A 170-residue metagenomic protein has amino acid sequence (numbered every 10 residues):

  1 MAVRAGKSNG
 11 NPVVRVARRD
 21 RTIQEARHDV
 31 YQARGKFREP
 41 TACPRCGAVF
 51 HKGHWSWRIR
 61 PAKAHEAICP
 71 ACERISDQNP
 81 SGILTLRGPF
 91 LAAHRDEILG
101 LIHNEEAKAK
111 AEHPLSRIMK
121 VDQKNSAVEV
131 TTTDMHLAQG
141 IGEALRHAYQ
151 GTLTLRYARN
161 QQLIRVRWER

Functional and structural regions predicted by a protein language model:
M1-D77: N-terminal cysteine/histidine-rich coordination modules
H51-W55, K110, G151-L155: Short secondary-structure junctions
Q78-S116, V121: Surface-exposed, low-hydrophobicity interaction/linker segments
E106, R146-L153: A common structural junction motif
S126-T132: Short cationic amphipathic helices and targeting signals
T133-A138: Helix N-cap motif at beta-to-alpha junctions
Q139-L145: Charge-rich, low-aromatic oligomerization/scaffolding segments with amphipathic character
T154-R170: C-terminal edge-of-domain segments
